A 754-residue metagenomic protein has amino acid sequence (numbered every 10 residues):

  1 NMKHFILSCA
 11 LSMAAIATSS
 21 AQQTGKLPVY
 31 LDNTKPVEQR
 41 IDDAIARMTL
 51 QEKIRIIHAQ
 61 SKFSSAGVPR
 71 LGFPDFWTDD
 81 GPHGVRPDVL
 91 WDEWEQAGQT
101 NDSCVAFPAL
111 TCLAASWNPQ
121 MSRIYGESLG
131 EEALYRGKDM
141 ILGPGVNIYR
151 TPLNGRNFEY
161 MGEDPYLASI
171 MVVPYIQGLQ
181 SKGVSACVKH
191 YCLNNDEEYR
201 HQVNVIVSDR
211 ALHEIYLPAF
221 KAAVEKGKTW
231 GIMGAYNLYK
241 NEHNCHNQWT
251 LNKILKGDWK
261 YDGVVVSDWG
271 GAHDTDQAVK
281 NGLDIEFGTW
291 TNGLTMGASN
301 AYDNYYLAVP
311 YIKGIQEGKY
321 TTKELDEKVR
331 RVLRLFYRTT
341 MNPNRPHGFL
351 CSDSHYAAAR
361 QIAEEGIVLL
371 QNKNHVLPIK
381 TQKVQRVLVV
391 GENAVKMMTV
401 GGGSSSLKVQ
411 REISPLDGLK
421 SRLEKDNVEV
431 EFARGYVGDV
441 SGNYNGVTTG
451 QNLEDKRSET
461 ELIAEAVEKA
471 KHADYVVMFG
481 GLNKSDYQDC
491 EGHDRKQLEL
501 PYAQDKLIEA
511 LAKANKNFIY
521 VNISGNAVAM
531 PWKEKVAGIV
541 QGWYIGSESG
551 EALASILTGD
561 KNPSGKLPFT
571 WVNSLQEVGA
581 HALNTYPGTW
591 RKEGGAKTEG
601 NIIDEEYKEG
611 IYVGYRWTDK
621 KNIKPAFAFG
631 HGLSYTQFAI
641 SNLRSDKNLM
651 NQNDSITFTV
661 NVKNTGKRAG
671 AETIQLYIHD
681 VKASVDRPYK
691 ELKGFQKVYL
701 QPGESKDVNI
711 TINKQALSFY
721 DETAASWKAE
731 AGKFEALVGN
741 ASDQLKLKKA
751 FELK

Functional and structural regions predicted by a protein language model:
N1-K26: Bacterial Sec-dependent N-terminal signal peptides
I6, A10-S12, K506, A582 (+2 more regions): Acidic/proline-rich low-complexity IDRs
T18-F719, S726-S742: Glycoside hydrolase catalytic-domain context in secreted enzymes
Q744-K754: Short beta-strand elements
